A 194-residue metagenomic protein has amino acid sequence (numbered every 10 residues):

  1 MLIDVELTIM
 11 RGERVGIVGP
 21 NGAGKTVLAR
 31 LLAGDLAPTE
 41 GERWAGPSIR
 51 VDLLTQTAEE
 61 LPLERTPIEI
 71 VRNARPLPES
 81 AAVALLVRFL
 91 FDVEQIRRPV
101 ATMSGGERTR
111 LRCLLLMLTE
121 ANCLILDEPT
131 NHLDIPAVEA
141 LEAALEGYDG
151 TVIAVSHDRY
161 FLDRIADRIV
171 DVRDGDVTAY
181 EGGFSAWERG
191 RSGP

Functional and structural regions predicted by a protein language model:
M1-P194: ABC ATP-binding cassette signature C-motif
